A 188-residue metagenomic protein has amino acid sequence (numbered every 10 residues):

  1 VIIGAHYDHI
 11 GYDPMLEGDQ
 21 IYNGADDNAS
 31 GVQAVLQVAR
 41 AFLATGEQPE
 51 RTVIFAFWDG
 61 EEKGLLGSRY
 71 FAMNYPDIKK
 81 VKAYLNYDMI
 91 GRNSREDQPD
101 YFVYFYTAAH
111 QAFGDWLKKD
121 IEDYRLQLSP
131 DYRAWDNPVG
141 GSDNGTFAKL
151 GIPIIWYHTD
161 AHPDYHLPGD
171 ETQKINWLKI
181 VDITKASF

Functional and structural regions predicted by a protein language model:
V1-A56, P76: Catalytic-core environment of secreted peptidases
H9-M15, R92-D97, P163-L167: Short acidic/His/Gly/Ser-rich catalytic and metal-binding motifs that mark active-site loops of diverse hydrolases
L16-N28, L43-A44, F57, P99-A108 (+2 more regions): Second-shell loop/turn segments in exported
Y22-Q33, E47, E62-L66, T107-A112 (+2 more regions): Soluble non-cytosolic domains of exported or imported proteins
V32-R40, R69, D115, K119 (+3 more regions): Solvent-exposed, polar/charged alpha-helical surfaces in well-ordered, non-transmembrane soluble domains, broadly
R40, A44, A161-F188: His/Asp/Glu-rich mid-to-C-terminal helical/loop segments that flank catalytic regions of hydrolases
W58-T159: Metal-dependent peptidase/peptidase-like ectodomains
